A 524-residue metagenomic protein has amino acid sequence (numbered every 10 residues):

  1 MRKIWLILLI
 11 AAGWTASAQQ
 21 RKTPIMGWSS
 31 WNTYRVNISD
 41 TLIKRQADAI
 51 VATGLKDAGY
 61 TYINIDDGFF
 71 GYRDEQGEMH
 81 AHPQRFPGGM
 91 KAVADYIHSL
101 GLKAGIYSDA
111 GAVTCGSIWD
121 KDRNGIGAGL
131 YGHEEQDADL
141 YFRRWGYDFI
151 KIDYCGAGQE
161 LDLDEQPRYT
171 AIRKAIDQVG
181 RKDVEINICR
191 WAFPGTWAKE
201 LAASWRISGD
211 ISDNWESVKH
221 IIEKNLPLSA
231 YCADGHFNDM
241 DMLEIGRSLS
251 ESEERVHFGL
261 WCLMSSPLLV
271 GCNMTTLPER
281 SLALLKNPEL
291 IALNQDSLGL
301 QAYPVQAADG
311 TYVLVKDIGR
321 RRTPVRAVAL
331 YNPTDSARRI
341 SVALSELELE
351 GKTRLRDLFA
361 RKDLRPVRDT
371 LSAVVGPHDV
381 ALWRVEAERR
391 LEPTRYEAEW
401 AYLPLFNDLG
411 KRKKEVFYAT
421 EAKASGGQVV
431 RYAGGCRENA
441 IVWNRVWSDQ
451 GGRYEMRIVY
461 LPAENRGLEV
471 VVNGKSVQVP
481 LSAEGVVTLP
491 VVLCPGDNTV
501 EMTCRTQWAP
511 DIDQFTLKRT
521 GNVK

Functional and structural regions predicted by a protein language model:
M1-Q19: Bacterial Sec-dependent N-terminal signal peptides
Q19-D40, A49: N-terminal module-boundary/linker segments of secreted carbohydrate-active enzymes
P24-S30, G59-I65, K103-S108, D148-D153 (+7 more regions): Structural recognition of the beta-strand scaffold that forms the well-ordered cores of secreted hydrolase catalytic
L42, Q46, I50-Q159: Aromatic-lined carbohydrate-binding/catalytic grooves of carbohydrate-active enzymes
H133, P167, D177-V179, D183-N273: Glycan-recognition surfaces
W261-M264, L269-G271, A307-L349, H378 (+5 more regions): Carbohydrate-binding surface patches
L269-S336, K411-R437, P490, G496: Glycan-recognition and catalytic regions of carbohydrate-active enzymes
R338, L347-L355, D363, D369-K524: Extracytoplasmic
